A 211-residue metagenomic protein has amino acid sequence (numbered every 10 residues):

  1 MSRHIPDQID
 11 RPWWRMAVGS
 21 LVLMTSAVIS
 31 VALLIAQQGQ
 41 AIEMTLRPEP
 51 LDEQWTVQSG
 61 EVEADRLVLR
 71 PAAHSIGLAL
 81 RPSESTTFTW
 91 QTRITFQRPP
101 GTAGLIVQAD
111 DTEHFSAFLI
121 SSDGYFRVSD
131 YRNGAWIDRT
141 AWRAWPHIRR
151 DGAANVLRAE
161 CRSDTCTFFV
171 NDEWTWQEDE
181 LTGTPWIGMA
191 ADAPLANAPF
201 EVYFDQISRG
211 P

Functional and structural regions predicted by a protein language model:
M1-P12: N-terminal Lys/Arg-rich, disordered targeting/topogenic segments
P12-F88: Low-complexity, Ser/Thr/Pro/Gly-rich disordered linker/stalk regions
L46, T92, R150-D179: Carbohydrate-binding surfaces in secreted/extracellular proteins
R70-R132: Secretory/extracellular carbohydrate-interaction modules and structurally similar beta-sandwich "look-alikes"
I76-S83, L105, S116, W142-R149 (+2 more regions): Beta-strand-rich interaction surfaces with strong enrichment in secreted/lumenal proteins
T89-T95, I106, V156-R162, F169 (+3 more regions): Residues within well-ordered beta-strands of beta-sheet-rich folds
N133-R158: Short, aromatic/His-centered strand-loop micro-motif at the edge of beta-sheets
E178-Q206: Flexible glycan-contacting loops in extracellular carbohydrate-active proteins
